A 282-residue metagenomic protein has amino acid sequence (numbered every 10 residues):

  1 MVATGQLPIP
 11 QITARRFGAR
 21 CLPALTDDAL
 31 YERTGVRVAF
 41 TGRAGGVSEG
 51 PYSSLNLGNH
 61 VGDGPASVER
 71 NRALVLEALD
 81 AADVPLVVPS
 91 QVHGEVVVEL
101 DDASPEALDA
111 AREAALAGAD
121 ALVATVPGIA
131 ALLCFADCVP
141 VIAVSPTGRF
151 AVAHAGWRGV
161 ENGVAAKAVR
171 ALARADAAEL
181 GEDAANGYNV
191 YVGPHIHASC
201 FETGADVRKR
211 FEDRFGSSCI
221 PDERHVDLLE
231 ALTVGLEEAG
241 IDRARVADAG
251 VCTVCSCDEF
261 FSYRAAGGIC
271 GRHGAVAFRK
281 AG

Functional and structural regions predicted by a protein language model:
M1-G282: Active-site microenvironment for binding and transforming phosphate-containing groups
